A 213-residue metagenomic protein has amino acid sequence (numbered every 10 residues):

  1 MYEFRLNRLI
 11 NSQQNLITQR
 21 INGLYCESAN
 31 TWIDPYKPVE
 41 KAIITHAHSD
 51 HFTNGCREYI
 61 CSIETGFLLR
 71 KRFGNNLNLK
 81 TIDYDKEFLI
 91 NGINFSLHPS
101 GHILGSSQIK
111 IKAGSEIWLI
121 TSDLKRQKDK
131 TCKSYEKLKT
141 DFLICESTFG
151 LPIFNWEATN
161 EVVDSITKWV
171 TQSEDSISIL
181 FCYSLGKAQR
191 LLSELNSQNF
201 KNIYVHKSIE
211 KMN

Functional and structural regions predicted by a protein language model:
F4-C26, W32-Y36, K41, A47-I177 (+3 more regions): His/Asp/Glu-rich metal-coordinating catalytic cores of metallo-dependent phosphodiesterases/hydrolases acting on
T171-S173, S178, Q189-N213: Accessory terminal helices/loops
